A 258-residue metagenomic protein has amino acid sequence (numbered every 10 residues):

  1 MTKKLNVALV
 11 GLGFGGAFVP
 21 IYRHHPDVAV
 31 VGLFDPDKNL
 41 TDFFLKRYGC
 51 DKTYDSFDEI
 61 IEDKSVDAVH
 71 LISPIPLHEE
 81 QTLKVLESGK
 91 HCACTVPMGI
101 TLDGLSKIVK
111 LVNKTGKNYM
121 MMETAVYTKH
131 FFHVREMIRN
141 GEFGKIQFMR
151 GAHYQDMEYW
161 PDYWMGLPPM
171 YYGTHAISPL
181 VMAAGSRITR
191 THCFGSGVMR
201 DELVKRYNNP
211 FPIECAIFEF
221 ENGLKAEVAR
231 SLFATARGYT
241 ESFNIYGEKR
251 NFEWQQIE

Functional and structural regions predicted by a protein language model:
M1-Y48: N-terminal Rossmann-like dinucleotide-binding module
K4-N6, K145-F148, K225: Residues that mark the start of a beta-strand
Y48-L111: Beta-loop-alpha module in the N-terminal Rossmann-like domain of NAD(P)-dependent dehydrogenases, especially those
C94, Y119-M121, R150, V228 (+1 more regions): Hydrophobic residues in well-ordered beta-strands that form the structural core
T95-P97, E123, A234: Short beta->alpha connector loops at strand-helix junctions that form conserved, small/polar/Pro-enriched
G99-D162, P169: A contiguous active-site-proximal alpha/beta segment in oxidoreductase catalytic domains
W160-T240: Rossmann-like dinucleotide-binding domain that binds NAD(P)(H)
F220, F243-E258: C-terminal glycine/acidic-rich active-site capping loop/insertion
